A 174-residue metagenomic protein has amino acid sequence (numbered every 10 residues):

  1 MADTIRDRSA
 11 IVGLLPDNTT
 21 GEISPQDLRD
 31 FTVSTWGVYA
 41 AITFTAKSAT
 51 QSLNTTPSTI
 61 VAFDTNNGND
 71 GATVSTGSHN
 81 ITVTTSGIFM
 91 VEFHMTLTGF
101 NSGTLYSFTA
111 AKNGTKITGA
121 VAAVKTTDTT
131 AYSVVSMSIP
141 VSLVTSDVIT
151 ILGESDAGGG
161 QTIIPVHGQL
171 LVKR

Functional and structural regions predicted by a protein language model:
M1-Y39: Extracellular "spike/adhesin" assembly and maturation modules and analogous cytosolic coiled-coil scaffolds
S9-I11, D30, S34-T104, K116 (+2 more regions): Terminal (often C-terminal
G21-E22, Q26, I81, T85 (+1 more regions): A generic "functional-site adjacency" signal
M95-L97, V141, S155: Hydrophobic beta-strand positions in extracellular immunoglobulin-like domains
T109-K112: Conserved aromatic beta-strand anchor motif in extracellular beta-sandwich/beta-rich domains
T130-V148: Short, surface-exposed tryptophan/glycine-enriched loops that mediate extracellular molecular recognition
L152-G159: Short beta-strand-plus-loop segments that form exposed binding edges in beta-rich domains
